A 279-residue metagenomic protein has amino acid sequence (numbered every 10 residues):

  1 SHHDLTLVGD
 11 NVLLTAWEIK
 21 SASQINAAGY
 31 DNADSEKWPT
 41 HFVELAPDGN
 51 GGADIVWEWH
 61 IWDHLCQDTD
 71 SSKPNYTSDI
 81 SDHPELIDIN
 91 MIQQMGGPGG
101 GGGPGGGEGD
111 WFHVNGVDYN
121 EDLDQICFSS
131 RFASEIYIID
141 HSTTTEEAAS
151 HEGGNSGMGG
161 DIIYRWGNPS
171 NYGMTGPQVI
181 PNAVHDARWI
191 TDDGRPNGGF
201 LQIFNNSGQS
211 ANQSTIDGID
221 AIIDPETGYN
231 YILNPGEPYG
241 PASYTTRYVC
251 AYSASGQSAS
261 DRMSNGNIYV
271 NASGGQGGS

Functional and structural regions predicted by a protein language model:
S1-S279: Histidine-/acidic-rich catalytic cores in large beta-rich domains
